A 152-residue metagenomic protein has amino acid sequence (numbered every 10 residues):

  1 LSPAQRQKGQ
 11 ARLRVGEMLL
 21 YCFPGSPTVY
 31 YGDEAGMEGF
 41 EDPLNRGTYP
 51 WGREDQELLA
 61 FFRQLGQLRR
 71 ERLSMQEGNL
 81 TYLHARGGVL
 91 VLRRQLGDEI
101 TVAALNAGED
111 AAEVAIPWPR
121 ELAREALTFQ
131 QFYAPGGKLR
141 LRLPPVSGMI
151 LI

Functional and structural regions predicted by a protein language model:
L1, E17-Q56: Aromatic/acidic polysaccharide-binding cleft in carbohydrate-active enzymes
L1-P24, M75, A85-G87: Alpha-amylase-like alpha-glycosidases and glucanotransferases acting on alpha-linked glucans and related
A11-R14, M18, Q56-R63, P144-P145 (+1 more regions): A structural signal for well-ordered alpha-helical segments within the folded catalytic domains of diverse enzymes
L20, G32-E34, L65, V102 (+1 more regions): Conserved, mostly hydrophobic/aromatic
Y49-L83: Aromatic- and carboxylate-lined catalytic core of secreted/periplasmic carbohydrate-active enzymes
L83-P119: Carbohydrate-binding surface patches
P117-Q131: Solvent-exposed beta-hairpin/edge-strand motifs
P135-I152: C-terminal beta-strand-rich structural cap/linker in extracellular carbohydrate-active enzymes
